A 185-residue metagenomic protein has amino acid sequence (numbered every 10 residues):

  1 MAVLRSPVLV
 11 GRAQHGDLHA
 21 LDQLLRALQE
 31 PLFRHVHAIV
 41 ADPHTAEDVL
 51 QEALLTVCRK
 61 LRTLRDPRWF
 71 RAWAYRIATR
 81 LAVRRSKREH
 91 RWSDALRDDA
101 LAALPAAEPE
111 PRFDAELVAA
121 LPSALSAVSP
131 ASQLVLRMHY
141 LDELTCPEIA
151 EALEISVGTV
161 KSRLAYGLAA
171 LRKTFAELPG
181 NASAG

Functional and structural regions predicted by a protein language model:
A2-S6, R84, W92-V118, T145-C146: Internal acidic/polar
V3, R12, A41, A102 (+3 more regions): C-terminal edge and immediately downstream basic/flexible tail or linker adjoining helix-turn-helix-like DNA-binding
Q14-H15, A38-A41, L54-W69, R88-H90 (+1 more regions): Sigma70-family region 2
Q14-Q23, F33-E52, R65, V157 (+1 more regions): Short, charged helix-capping/linker segments at alpha-helix termini
L24, L28, L32, A53 (+2 more regions): Residue-level preference for hydrophobic side chains embedded in well-ordered alpha helices
L25-P43, K60, L125, A170 (+1 more regions): Amphipathic, Lys/Arg- and hydrophobic-enriched alpha-helical face
R59-D66, R76-R97, D114, Y166 (+1 more regions): Arg/Lys-rich amphipathic alpha helix in sigma70-family domain 2
S123-S126, P130-L134, M138, D142-S162 (+1 more regions): Helix-turn-helix DNA-binding module
